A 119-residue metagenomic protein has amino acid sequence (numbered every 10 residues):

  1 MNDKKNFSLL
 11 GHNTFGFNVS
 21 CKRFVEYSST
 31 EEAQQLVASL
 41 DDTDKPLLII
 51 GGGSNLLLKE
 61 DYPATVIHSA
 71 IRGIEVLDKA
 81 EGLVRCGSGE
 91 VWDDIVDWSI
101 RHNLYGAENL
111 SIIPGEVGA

Functional and structural regions predicted by a protein language model:
M1-A119: Anion-binding (especially nucleotide phosphate/pyrophosphate-binding) glycine-rich loop and adjoining beta-alpha core
